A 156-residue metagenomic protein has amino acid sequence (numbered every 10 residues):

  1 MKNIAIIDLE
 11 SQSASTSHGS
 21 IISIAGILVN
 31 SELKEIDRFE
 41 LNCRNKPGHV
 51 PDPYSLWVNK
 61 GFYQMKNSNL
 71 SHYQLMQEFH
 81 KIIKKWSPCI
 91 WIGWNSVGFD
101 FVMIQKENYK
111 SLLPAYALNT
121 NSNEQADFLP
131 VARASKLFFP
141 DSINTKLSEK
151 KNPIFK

Functional and structural regions predicted by a protein language model:
M1-E107, D141-K151, F155: Conserved non-catalytic scaffold segment of RNase H-like nuclease domains
A5, A14, A25, A115-A117 (+2 more regions): A sequence-composition feature that detects small, non-aromatic residues
S20, E35, N119-Q125: A short, structural micro-pattern
F99-N123: Substrate-recognition/cap helix-loop segment adjacent to the acidic, metal-dependent catalytic center of Asp-based
S122-T145: Short alpha-helix plus adjacent loop in nuclease-associated cores
